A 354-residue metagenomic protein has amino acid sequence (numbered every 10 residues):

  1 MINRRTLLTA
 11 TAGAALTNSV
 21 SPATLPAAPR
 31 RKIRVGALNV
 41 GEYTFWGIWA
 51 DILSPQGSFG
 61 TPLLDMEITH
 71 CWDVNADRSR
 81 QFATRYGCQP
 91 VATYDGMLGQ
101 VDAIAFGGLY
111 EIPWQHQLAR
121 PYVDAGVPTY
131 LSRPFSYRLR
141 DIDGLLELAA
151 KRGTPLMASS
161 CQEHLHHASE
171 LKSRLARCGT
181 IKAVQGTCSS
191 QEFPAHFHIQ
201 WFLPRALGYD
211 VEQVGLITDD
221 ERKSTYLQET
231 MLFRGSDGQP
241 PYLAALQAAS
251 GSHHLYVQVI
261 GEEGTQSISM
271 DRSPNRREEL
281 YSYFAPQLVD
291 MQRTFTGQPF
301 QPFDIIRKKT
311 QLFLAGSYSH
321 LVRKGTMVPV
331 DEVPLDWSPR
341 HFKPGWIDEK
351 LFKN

Functional and structural regions predicted by a protein language model:
M1-A14: N-terminal secretory signal peptides and thylakoid transit peptides that target proteins across membranes
N18-V20, L25-R85, Q162, A176 (+1 more regions): N-terminal Rossmann-like dinucleotide-binding module
W72, K182-S252, D304-Q311: Rossmann-like dinucleotide-binding domain that binds NAD(P)(H)
V74, R272-N354: C-terminal helical cap and adjacent loop that interface with cofactors, partners, or active-site loops
N75, R85-L148: Beta-loop-alpha module in the N-terminal Rossmann-like domain of NAD(P)-dependent dehydrogenases, especially those
G126, G153, R323-K324: Glycine-centered short loops/turns at secondary-structure junctions
F135-Q200: A contiguous active-site-proximal alpha/beta segment in oxidoreductase catalytic domains
S224-M291: C-terminal substrate-binding/catalytic lobe of Rossmann-fold NAD(P)-dependent oxidoreductases
